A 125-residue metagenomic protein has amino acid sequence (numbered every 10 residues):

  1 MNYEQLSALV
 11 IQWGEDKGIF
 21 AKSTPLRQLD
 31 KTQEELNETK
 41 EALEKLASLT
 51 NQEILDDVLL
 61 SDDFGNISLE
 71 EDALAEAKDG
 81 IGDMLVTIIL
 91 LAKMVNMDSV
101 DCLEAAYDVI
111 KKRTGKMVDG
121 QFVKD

Functional and structural regions predicted by a protein language model:
M1-I81, L85-D125: Flexible "arm" and connector segments at domain edges
